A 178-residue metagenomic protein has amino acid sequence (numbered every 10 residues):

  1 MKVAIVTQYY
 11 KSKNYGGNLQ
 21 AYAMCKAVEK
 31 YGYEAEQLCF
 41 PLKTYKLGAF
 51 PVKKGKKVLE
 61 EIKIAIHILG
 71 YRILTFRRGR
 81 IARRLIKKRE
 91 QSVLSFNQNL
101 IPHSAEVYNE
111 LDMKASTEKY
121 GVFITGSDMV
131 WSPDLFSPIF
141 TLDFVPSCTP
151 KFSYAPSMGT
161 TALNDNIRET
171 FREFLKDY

Functional and structural regions predicted by a protein language model:
V3, T7-Y15, L19-E34, L38-T170: Aromatic- and Gly/Pro-rich donor/ligand-binding loops that form nucleotide- or phosphate-bearing donor binding pockets
R172-D177: A conserved, positively charged/aromatic
